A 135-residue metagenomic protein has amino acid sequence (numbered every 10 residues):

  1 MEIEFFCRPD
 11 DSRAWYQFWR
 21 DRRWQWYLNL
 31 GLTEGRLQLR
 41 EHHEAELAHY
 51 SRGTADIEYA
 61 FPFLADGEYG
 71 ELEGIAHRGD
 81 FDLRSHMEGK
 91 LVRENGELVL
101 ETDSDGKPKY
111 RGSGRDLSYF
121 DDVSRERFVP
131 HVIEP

Functional and structural regions predicted by a protein language model:
M1-P135: TRNA-recognition modules of translation machinery and tRNA-sensing kinases, especially anticodon-binding
